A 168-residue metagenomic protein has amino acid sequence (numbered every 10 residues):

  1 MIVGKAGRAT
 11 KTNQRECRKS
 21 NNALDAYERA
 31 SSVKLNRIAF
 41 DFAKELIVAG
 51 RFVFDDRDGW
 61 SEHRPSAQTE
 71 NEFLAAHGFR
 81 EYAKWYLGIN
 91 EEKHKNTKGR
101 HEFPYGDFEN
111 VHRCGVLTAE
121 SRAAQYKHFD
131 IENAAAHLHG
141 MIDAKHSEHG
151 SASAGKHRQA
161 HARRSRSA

Functional and structural regions predicted by a protein language model:
I2-A168: Extended terminal accessory/targeting regions
